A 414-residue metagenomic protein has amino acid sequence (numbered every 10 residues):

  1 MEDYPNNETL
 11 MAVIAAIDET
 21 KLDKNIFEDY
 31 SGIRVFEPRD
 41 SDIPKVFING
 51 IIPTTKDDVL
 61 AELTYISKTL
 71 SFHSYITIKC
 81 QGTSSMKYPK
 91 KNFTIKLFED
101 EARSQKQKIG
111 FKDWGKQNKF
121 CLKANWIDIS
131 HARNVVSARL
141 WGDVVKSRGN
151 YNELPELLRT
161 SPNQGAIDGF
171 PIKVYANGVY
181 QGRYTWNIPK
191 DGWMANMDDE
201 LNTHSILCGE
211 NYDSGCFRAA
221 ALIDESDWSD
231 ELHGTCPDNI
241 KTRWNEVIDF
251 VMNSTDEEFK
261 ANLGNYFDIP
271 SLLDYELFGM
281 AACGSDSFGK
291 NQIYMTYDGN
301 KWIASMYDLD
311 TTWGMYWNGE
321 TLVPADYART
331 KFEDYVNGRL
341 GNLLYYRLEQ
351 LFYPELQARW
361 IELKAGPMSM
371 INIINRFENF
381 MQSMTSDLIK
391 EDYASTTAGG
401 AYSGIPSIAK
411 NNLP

Functional and structural regions predicted by a protein language model:
E2-K79, N375, Q382-P414: Regulatory N- and C-terminal appendages and interdomain linkers associated with kinase/kinase-like NTP transferase
R39-D40, K56-D57, L70-S71, M86-P89 (+6 more regions): Extracellular/periplasmic catalytic domains that process cell-envelope and extracellular macromolecules
I43, D58-L60, Y75, K90-N92 (+8 more regions): Extracellular structured ligand-interaction cores
L63-S67, R133-P155: Zn2+-dependent metallopeptidase catalytic core
S74-I76, S84, Y88-P89, D238-G289 (+1 more regions): Middle-to-C-terminal accessory/interaction subdomains
E99-R103, K108-G110, W114-I127, H131 (+4 more regions): Internal "kinase-insert"/substrate-recognition segments embedded within catalytic cores of ATP-dependent enzymes
Y151-N163, D230-E231, T321-Y335: Surface-exposed intrinsically disordered loops and tails
